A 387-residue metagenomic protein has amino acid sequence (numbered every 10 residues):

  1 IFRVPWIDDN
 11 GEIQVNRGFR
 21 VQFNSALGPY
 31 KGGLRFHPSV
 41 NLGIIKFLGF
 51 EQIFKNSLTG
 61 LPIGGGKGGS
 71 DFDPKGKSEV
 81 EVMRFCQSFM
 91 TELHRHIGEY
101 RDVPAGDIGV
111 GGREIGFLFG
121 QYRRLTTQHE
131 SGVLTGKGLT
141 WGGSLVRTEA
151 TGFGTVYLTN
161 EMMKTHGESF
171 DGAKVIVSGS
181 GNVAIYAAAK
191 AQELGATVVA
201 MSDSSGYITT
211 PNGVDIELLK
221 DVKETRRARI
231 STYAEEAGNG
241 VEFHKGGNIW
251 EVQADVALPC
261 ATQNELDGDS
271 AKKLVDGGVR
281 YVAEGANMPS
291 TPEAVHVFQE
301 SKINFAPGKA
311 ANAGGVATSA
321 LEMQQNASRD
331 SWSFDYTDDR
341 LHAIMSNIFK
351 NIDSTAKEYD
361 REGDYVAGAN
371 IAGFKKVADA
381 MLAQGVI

Functional and structural regions predicted by a protein language model:
I1-L145, Y336, K376-V386: N-terminal ligand-binding/catalytic initiation module
I45-L48, L118, T155-M163, A187 (+3 more regions): Buried hydrophobic packing segments
G60, I97-G106, H129-G132, H166-K174 (+2 more regions): Flexible, glycine/charged-enriched surface loops at secondary-structure junctions
R101-A105, H129-V133, V177, A200-D203 (+5 more regions): General beta-strand structural signal in soluble alpha/beta enzymes
G138, G143-Q253: Glycine-rich phosphate/diphosphate-binding loop of Rossmann-like nucleotide-binding domains
M162-M163, V275-I387: Adenosine-phosphate binding glycine-rich loop
G206-F305, A310: Rossmann-like adenosine-cofactor binding region
